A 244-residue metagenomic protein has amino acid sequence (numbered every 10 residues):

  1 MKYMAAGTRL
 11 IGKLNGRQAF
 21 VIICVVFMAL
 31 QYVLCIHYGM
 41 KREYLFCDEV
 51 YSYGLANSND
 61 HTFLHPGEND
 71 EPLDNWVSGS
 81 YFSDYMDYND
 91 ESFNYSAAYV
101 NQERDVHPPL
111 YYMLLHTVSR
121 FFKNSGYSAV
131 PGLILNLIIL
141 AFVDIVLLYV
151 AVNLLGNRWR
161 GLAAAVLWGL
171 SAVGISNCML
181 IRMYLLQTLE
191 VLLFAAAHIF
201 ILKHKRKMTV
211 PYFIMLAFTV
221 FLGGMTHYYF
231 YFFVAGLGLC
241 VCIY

Functional and structural regions predicted by a protein language model:
M1-I36, M40-R42: Start-transfer (signal-anchor) and selected internal transmembrane alpha helices of multi-pass inner/ER membrane
K2-A6, A197-F213, F232-Y244: Perimembrane helix-loop-helix junctions
V33-Y51, P66-L73: Helix-to-loop transition at the C-terminal end of transmembrane segments
L55-H107, S119-S125: Interfacial juxtamembrane loops and adjacent helix segments that form the catalytic/substrate-binding surfaces
P109-Y112, S128-L140, A165-T188, M225: Aromatic- and kink-enriched transmembrane "portal" helix at the membrane-lumen/periplasm boundary that abuts
T117, V146, V166, L170 (+2 more regions): Specific aromatic-rich, kink-prone transmembrane helix
P131-L155, L193: Transmembrane-helix motifs of polytopic, lipid-linked glycan transferases
A164, V210-Y228: Membrane-interface alpha helices of multi-pass inner-membrane proteins
